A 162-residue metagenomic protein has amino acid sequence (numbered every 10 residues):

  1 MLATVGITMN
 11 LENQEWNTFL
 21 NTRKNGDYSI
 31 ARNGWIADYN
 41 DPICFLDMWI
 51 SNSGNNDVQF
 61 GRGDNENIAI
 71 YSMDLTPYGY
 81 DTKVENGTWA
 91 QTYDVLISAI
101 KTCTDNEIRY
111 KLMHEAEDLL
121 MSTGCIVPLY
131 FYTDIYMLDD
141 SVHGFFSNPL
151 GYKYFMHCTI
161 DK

Functional and structural regions predicted by a protein language model:
M1, I7-N10, D118-M121: Conserved catalytic-core segments centered on acid/base and nucleophilic motifs
A3, N10, A99-T102, E107 (+2 more regions): Conserved C-terminal helix/tail region of periplasmic/extracytoplasmic solute-binding proteins
T4-F60: Periplasmic binding protein-like
W16-F19, G34-D38, D81, H114-D118 (+1 more regions): Short, flexible coil/linker segments at or flanking structured domains
T22-G26, D47-S98, T102, F131-K162: Short, solvent-exposed loop/beta-turn-alpha elements that line the ligand-binding surface or hinge of extracytoplasmic
A31-G34, Q91-D94, I100-D140: Bilobed periplasmic-binding protein-like "clamshell/Venus-flytrap" ligand-binding domains
